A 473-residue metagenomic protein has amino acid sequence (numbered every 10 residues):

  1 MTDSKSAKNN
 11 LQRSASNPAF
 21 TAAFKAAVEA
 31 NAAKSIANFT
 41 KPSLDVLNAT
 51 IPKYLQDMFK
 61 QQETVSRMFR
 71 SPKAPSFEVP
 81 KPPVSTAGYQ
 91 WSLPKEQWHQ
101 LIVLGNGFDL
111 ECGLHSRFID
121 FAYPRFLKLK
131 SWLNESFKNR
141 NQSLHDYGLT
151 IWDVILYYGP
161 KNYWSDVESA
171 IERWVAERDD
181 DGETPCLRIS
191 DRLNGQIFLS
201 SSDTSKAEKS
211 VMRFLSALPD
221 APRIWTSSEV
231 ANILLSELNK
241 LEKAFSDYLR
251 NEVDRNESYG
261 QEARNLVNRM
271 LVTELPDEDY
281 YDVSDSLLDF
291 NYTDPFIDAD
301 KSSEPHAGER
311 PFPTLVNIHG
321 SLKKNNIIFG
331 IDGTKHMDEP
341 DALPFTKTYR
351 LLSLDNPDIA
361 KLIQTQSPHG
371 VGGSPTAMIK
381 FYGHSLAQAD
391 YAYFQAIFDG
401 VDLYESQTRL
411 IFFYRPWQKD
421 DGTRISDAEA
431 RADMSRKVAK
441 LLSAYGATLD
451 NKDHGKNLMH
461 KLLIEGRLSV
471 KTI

Functional and structural regions predicted by a protein language model:
K5-V79: Amphipathic alpha-helical, heptad-repeat/coiled-coil segments used for oligomerization, stalk/fiber formation
L55-F59, V65, F69-C112, Q366-I473: SIR2/sirtuin-family catalytic core signature
L110-D120, P124: N-terminal low-complexity, Ser/Thr- and acidic-residue-enriched intrinsically disordered segments
H115-S116, D300-S302, A392-F394: Short coil/turn segments at secondary-structure boundaries
F118-A122, E304-A307, I397-F398: Glycine-rich, phosphate-binding/catalytic loops in enzymes
D120-F137: Short catalytic helix/loop segments, enriched in acidic residues and glycine and frequently bearing histidine
R125, D300-E304, V401: Active-site catalytic pocket residues across diverse enzymes, especially alpha/beta-hydrolases
K138-I359: Extended, H/D-rich, highly charged conserved domains that either
